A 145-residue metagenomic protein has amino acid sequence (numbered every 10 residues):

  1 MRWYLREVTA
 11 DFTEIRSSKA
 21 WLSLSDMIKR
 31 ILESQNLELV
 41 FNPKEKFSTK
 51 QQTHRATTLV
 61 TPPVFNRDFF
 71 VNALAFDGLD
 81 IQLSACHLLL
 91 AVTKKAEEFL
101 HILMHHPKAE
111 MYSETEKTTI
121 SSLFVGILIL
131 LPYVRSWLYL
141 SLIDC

Functional and structural regions predicted by a protein language model:
M1-V71, D77, L83-S84, A91 (+1 more regions): Alpha-solenoid helical repeat scaffolds
